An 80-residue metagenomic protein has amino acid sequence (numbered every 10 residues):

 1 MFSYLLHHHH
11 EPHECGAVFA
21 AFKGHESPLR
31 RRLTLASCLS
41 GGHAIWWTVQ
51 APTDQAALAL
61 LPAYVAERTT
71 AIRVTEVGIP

Functional and structural regions predicted by a protein language model:
M1-P80: Conserved, structured core segments of small domains
